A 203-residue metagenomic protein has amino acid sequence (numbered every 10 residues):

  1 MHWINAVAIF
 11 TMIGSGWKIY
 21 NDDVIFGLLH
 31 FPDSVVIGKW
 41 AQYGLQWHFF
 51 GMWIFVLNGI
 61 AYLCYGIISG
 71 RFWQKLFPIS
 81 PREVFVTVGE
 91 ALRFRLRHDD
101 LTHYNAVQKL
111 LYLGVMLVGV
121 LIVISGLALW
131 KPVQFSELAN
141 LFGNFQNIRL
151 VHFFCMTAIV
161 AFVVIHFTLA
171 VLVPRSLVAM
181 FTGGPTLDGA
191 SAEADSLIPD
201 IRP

Functional and structural regions predicted by a protein language model:
M1-P203: Membrane-embedded alpha-helical bundles that constitute the cytochrome b-like, heme-associated redox core of multi-pass
